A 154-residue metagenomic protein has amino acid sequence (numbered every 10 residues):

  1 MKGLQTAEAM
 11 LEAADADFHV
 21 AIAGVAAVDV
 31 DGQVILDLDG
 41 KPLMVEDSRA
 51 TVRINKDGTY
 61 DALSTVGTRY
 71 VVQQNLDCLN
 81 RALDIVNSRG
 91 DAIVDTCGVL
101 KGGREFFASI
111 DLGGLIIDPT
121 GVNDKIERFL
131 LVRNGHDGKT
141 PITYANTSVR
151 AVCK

Functional and structural regions predicted by a protein language model:
M1-R81, G90: Feature for intrinsically disordered/low-complexity regulatory segments and propeptides
N80-K154: Intrinsic disorder/low-complexity polar-acidic segments
